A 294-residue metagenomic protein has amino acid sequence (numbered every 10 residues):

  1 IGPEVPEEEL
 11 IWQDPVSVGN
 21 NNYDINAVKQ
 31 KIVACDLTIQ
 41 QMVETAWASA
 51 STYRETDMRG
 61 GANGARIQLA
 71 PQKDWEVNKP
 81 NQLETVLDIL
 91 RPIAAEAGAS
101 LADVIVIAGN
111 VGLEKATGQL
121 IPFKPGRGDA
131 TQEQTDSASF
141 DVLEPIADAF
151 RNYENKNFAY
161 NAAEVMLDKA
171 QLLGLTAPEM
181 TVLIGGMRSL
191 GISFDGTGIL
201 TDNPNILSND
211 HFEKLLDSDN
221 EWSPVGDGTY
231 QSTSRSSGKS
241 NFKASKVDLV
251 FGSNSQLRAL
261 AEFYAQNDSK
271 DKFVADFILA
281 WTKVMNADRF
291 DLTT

Functional and structural regions predicted by a protein language model:
I1-T294: Long, well-ordered alpha/beta core segments of mature domains
